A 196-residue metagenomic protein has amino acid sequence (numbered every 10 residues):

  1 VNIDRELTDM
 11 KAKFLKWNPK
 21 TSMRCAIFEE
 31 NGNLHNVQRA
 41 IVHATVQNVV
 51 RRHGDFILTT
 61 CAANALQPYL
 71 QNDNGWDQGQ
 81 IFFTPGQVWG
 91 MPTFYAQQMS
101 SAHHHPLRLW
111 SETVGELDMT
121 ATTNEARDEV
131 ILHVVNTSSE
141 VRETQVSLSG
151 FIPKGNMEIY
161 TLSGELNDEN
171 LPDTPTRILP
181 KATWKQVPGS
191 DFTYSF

Functional and structural regions predicted by a protein language model:
V1-L34: Glycoside hydrolase catalytic-domain groove-lining segments
N2-R5, G32-N36, L66-N72, S139-R142 (+1 more regions): Flexible loop/turn segments at secondary-structure boundaries
K13-W17, V46-V50, L117-A121, H133-V134 (+2 more regions): Generic recognition of flexible, low-complexity loop/linker segments
M23-E129: Aromatic/acidic polysaccharide-binding cleft in carbohydrate-active enzymes
R24-A26, H133, E158: A structural signal for isolated positions on well-ordered beta-strands in alpha/beta enzyme cores
Q97, L132, P188-S190: Exposed regions on extracellular, virion, or secretory-pathway luminal proteins
D128-T137: Short, well-ordered beta-strand segments enriched in hydrophobic/aromatic residues
N136-F196: C-terminal beta-sandwich/jelly-roll accessory domains of carbohydrate-active enzymes
